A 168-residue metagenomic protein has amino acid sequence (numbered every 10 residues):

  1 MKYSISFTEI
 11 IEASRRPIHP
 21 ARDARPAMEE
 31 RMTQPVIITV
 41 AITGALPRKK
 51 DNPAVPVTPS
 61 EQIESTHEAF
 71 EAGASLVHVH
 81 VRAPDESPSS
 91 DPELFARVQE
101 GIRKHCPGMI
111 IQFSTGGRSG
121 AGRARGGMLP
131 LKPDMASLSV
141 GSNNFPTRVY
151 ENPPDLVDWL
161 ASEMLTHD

Functional and structural regions predicted by a protein language model:
M32-A54, S137-N144: N-terminal small/glycine-rich loop or linker at the start of catalytic domains across soluble metabolic enzymes
P35-T39, L76, G108-Q112, M135-S137 (+1 more regions): Structural preference for beta-strand elements that scaffold enzyme active sites
A45-E61, T115-A121, T147-R148: Active-site mouth loops of central-metabolism enzymes
Q62, H80, A136: Conserved, mostly hydrophobic/aromatic
A74-P84, I111-T115: Short beta-strand segments at enzyme active-site cores
P88-F113, M164: Alpha-helix-loop-beta-strand connector modules within alpha/beta enzyme cores
G120, R125-D168: Conserved anion-binding
